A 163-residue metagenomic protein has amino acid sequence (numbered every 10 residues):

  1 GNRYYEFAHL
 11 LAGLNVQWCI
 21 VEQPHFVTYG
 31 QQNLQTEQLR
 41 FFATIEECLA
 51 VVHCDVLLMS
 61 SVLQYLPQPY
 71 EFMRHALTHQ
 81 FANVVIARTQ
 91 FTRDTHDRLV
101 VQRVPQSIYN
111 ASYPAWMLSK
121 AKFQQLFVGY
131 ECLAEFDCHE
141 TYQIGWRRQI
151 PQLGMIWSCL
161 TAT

Functional and structural regions predicted by a protein language model:
G1-C48: Class I SAM-dependent methyltransferase SAM/SAH-binding core
G1-Y4, H25-F26, L63-Q64, Q90-T92 (+2 more regions): Short, solvent-exposed loop/turn segments at secondary-structure junctions
G13-N15, Q35-E37, P105-P114, R147 (+3 more regions): Class I (Rossmann-like) S-adenosyl-L-methionine-dependent methyltransferase catalytic domain, capturing the SAM-binding
H53-C54, F81: Local beta-strand N-terminus motif with an aromatic residue
C54-Y70: A short SAM/SAH-binding and catalytic strip from SAM-dependent methyltransferases
Y65-F81, I86: A short, conserved alpha-helix within the catalytic core of class I
Q80-R98: Conserved beta-strand signature within the Rossmann-like core of class I S-adenosyl-L-methionine
N110-C138, I150, G154: Short alpha-helix
